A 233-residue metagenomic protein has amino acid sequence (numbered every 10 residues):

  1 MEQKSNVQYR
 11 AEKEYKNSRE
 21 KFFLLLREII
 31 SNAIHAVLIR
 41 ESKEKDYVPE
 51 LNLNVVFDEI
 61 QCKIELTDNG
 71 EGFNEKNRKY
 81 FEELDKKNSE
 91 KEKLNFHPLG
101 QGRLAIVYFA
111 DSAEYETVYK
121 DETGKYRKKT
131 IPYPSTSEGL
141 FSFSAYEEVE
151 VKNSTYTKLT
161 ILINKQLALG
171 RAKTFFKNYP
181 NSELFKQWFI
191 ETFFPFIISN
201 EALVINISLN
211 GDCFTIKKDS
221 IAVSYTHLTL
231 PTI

Functional and structural regions predicted by a protein language model:
M1-E50, K76-E82: Bergerat-fold GHKL ATPase/HATPase_c domain
E2-S18, F57-Q61, G100-A113: N-terminal short leaders/motifs
R19-E28, I60, N74-R78, G100 (+3 more regions): Conserved structured core elements
E28, L51-V55, I207: Extended hydrophobic secondary-structure segments that form protein cores and membrane-embedded regions
N32, G102-R103, T229: Residue-level detector of functionally special positions within alpha-helical transmembrane segments of multi-pass
I34-L94, F141: Conserved beta-strand-loop-beta-strand hairpin that lines the nucleotide-binding pocket of ATP/GTP-utilizing enzymes
E92-I221: GHKL-type ATPase core
T226-T232: Conserved small/polar residues in nucleotide/adenosyl-binding loops
